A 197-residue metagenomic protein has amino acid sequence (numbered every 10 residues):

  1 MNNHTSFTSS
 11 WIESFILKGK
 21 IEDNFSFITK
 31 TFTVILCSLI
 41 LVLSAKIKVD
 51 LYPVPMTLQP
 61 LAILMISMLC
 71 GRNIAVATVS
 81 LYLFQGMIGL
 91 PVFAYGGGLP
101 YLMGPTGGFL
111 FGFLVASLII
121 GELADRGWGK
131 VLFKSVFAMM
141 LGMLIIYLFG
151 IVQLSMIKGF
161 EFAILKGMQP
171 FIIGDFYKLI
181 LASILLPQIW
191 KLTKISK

Functional and structural regions predicted by a protein language model:
N2-V76: Hydrophobic transmembrane alpha-helices
N3-E22, T29, L43, L99-L148: Short helix-perturbing small/polar motifs within transmembrane alpha-helices
T33-S44, I63, S67, T78-G86 (+11 more regions): Alpha-helical transmembrane segments in multi-pass membrane proteins
A45-P55, L83-A116: Interfacial aromatic-anchored transmembrane helix boundaries in multi-pass membrane proteins
A45-Y52, C70, G89, A94 (+4 more regions): Short helix-capping/hinge motifs at transmembrane helix termini and TM-loop junctions
P55-P60, G97-P105, F162-F171: Non-cytosolic membrane-interface motifs at loop->transmembrane helix junctions
N73-I74, G107, K134, F162: Residue-level recognition of membrane-helix boundary sites in multi-pass small-molecule transporters
G129-K197: Membrane-embedded alpha-helical hairpins and interfacial helices in multi-pass inner-membrane proteins
